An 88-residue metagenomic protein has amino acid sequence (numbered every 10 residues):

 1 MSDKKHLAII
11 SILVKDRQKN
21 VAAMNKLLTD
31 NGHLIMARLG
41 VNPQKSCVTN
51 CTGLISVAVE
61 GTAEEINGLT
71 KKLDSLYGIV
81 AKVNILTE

Functional and structural regions predicted by a protein language model:
M1-E88: Long, contiguous binding/interaction regions
